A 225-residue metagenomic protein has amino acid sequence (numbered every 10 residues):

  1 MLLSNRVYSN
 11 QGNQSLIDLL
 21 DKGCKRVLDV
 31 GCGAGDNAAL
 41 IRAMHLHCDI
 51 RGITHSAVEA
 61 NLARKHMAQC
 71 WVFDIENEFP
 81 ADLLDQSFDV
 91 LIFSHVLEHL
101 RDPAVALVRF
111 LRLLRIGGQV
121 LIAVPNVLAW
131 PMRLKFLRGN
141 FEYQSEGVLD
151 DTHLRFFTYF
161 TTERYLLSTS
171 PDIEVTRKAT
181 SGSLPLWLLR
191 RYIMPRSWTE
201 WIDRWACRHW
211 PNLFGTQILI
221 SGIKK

Functional and structural regions predicted by a protein language model:
M1-Q86, V90-I92, L107, K178-S183 (+1 more regions): Conserved N-terminal segment of class I S-adenosyl-L-methionine
L2-N5, D36, I75, R101-R112 (+1 more regions): S-adenosyl-L-methionine-dependent methyltransferase catalytic module, highlighting the catalytic core
K22, E98, F157: Residue-level signal for short amphipathic helical patches enriched in basic/charged and nearby hydrophobic residues
S56, V96-H99, V127: Short beta->alpha junction loops/turns
V90-D102: A short SAM/SAH-binding and catalytic strip from SAM-dependent methyltransferases
